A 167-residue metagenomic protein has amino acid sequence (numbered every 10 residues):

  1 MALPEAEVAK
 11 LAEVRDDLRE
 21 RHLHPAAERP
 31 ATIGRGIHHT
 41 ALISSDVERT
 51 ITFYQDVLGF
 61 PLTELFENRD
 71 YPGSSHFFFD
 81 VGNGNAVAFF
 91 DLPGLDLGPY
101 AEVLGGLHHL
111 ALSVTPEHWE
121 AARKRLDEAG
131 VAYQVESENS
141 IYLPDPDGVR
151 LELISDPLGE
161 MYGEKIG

Functional and structural regions predicted by a protein language model:
A2-E48, L107-L110, V114, G163-G167: N-terminal beta-strand motif that seeds the catalytic metal site of vicinal oxygen chelate
H24-A26, E64, G73, G94-P99: A short, acidic/glycine-rich surface segment
A31, I43-A86: Core segments of cupin and vicinal oxygen chelate
D46-E48, G105-R150, S155-L158: Vicinal oxygen chelate
D80, D91, Y142-P144: Short, well-ordered beta-strand micro-motif
A88-L92, D96-S113: Helix-adjacent hinge/juxtasegments
G94, P157-E160: A short acidic/small-residue loop/turn micro-motif
